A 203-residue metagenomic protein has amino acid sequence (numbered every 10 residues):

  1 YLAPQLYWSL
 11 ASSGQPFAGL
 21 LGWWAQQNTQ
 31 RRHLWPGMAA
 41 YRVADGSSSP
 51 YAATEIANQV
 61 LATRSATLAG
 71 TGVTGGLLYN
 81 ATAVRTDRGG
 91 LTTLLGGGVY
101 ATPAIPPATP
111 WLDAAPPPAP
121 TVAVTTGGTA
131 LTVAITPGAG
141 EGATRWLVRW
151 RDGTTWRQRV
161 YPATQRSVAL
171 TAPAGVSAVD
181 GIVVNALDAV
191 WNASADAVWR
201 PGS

Functional and structural regions predicted by a protein language model:
Y1-G14, W24-W111: Substrate-binding cleft of secreted/luminal carbohydrate-active enzymes
A114-A123: Proline-enriched interdomain boundary motifs that mark the N-terminal boundary and often initiate the first structured
T129-E141: Conserved aromatic anchor
G138-G153, Q158, V179: Solvent-exposed loop/turn segments flanking beta-strands in beta-repeat/beta-sandwich domains
R159-Q165: Short beta-strand segments within Ig-like beta-sandwich modules, predominantly Fibronectin type-III
R166-L170: Short strand-edge motifs at loop-to-beta-strand transitions and within beta-strands of extracellular beta-rich domains
P173-A193: Beta-strand-rich modules
A189-S203: Extracellular fibronectin type III
